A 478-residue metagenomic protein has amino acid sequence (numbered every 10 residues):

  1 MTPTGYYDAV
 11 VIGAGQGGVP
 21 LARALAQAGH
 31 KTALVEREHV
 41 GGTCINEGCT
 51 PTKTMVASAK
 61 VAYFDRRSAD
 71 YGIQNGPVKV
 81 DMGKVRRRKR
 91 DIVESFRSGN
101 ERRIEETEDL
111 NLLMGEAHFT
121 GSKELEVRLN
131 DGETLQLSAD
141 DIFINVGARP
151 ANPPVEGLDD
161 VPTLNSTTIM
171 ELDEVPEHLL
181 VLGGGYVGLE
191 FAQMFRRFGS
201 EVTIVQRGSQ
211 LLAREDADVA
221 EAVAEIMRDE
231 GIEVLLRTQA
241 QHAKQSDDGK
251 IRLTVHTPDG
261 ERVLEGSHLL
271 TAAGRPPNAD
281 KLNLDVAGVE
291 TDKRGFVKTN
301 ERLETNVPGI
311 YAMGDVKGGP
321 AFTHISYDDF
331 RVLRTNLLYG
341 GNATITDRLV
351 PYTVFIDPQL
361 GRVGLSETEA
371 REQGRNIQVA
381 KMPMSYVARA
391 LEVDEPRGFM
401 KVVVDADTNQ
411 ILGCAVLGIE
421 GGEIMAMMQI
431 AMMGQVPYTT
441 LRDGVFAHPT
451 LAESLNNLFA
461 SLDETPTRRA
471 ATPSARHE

Functional and structural regions predicted by a protein language model:
T2-Y7, Q16, R23-H30, V35-V175 (+8 more regions): Glycine-rich flavin
V10-I12, A117, Q136-G147, V181-L182 (+4 more regions): Short hydrophobic core segments
I12-G17, L21-E38, T43, T50 (+5 more regions): Flexible, glycine-rich terminal cap/loop adjacent to redox cofactors in electron-transfer oxidoreductases
G18, G185-G188, S326: Catalytic nucleophile loop
A22, A26, A192, R196-R197: Gly/Ala-rich phosphate-binding loop of Rossmann-like dinucleotide-binding domains, activating on the conserved
D159-P176, V263-Y339: FAD-site-proximal beta/loop scaffold in flavoenzymes
